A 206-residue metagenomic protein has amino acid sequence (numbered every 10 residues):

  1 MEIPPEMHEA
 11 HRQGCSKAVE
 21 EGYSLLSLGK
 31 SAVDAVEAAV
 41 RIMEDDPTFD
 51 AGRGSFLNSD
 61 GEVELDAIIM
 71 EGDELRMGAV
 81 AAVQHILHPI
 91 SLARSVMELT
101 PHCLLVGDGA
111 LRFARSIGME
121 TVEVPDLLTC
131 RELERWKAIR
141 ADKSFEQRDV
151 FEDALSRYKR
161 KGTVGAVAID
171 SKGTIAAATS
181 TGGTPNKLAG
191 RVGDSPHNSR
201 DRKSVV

Functional and structural regions predicted by a protein language model:
M1-V206: Alpha/propeptide regions of enzymes that mature by internal proteolysis
